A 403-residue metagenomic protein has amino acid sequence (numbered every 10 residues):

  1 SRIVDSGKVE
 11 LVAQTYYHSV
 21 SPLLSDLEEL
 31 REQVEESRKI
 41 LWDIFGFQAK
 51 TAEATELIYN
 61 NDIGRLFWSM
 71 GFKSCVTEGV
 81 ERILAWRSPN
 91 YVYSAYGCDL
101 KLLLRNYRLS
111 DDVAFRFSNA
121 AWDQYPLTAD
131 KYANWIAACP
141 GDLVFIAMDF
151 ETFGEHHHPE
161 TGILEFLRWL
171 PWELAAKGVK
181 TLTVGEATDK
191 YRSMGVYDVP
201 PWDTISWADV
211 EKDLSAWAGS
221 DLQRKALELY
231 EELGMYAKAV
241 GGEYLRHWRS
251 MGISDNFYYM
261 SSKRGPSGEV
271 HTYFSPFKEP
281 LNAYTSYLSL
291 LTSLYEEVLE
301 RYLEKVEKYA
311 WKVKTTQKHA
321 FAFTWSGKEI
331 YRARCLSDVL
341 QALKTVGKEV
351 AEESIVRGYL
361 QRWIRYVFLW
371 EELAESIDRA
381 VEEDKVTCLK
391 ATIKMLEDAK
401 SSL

Functional and structural regions predicted by a protein language model:
S1-K50, L57-D111, W122-G141, H158 (+4 more regions): Catalytic alpha-helical scaffold of carbohydrate-active enzymes acting on polysaccharides/glycoconjugates
Y17, I58, V80, L109 (+4 more regions): Short loop/turn segments at secondary-structure transitions that flank enzyme active sites
T51-A54, I146-A147: Extended hydrophobic secondary-structure segments that form protein cores and membrane-embedded regions
T55-E56, V381: Structured beta->alpha junctions
N90-L100, L104, N119-A121, N134-W311: Active-site and substrate-binding clefts of carbohydrate-active enzymes
Y107-S110, F150-F153, K328: Short, glycine-/Ser/Thr-/acidic-enriched flexible segments
A114-R116: Beta-rich, aromatic/charged-enriched effector core domains that present basic-aromatic interfaces for binding
L299-L403: Terminal, compositionally biased segments used for targeting/anchoring and flexible tails
